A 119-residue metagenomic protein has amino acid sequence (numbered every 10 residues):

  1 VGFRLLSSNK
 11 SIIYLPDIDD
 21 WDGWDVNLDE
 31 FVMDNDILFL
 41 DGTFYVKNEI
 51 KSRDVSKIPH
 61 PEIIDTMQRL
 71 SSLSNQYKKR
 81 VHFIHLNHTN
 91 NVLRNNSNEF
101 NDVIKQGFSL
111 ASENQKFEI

Functional and structural regions predicted by a protein language model:
R4-S8: Active-site beta-strand termini and strand-to-loop segments that position acidic
N9-S11, D19-Q115: Cap/insert and terminal regions of metallo-dependent hydrolase folds
